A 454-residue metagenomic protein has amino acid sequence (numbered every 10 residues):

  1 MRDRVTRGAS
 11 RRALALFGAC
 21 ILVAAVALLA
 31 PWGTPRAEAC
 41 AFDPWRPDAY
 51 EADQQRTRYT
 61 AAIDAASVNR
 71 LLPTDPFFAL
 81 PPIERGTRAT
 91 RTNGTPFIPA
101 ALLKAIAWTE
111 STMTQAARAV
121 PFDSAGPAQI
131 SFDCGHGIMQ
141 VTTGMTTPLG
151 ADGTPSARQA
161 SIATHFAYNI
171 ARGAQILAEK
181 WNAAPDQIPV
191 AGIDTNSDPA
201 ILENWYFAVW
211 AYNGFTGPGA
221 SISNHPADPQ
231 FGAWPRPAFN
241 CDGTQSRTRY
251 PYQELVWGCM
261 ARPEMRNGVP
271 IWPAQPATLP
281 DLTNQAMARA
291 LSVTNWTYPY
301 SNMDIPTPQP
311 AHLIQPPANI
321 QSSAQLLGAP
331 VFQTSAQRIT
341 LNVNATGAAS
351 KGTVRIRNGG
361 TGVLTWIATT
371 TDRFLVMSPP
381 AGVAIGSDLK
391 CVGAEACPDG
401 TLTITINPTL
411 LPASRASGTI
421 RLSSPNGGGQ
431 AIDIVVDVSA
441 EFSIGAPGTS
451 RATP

Functional and structural regions predicted by a protein language model:
R4-P35: Secretory targeting and sorting signals
A37-R70, F132-G135, T142-A329: Non-catalytic cell-wall polysaccharide-engagement segments
A79-R88, G94-F122, V141, A208-N213: Short, functionally critical alpha-helical segments immediately adjacent to catalytic or ligand/cofactor-binding
A116-Q129, S221-H225: Short, solvent-exposed loop/turn and secondary-structure capping segments
Q321-G359, F442-P454: Beta-sheet-dominated interaction scaffolds and their linkers
G328-R338, G359-T403: Surface-exposed binding patches on compact interaction domains or structured appendages
G352-V354, L402-I406, P412-N426: A short beta-strand micro-motif common to beta-rich folds, especially ectodomain repeats
G429-E441: C-terminal edge beta-strand
